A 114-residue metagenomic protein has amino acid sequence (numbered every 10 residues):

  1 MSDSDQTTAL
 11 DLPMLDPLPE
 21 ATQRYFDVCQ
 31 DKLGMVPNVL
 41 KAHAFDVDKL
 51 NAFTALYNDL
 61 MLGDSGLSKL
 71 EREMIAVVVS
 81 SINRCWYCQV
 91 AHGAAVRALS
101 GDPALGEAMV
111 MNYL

Functional and structural regions predicted by a protein language model:
M1-L114: Hydrophobic alpha-helical segments
